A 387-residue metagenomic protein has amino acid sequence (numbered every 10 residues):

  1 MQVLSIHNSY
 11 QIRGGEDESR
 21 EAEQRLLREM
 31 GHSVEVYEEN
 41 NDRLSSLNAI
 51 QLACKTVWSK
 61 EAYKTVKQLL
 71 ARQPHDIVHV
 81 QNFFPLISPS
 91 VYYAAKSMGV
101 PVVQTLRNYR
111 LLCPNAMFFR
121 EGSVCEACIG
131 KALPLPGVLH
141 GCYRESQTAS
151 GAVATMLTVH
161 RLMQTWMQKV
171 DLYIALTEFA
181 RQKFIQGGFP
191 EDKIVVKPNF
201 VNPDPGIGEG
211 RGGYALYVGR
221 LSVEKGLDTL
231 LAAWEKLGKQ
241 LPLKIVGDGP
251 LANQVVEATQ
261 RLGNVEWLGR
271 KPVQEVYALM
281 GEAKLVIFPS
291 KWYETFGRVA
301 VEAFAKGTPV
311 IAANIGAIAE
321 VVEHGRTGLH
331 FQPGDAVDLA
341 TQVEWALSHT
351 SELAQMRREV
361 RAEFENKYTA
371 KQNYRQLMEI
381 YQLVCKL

Functional and structural regions predicted by a protein language model:
M1-N40, A71-Q73, V91-P101, E235: N-terminal subdomain of nucleotide-sugar transferases
D17-E18, G213, Y217-K236, P250-N253 (+1 more regions): A conserved mid-protein helix/loop that constitutes part of the nucleotide-sugar donor-binding site
G130-G206, E266: Donor nucleotide-sugar binding/catalytic pocket of nucleotide-sugar-dependent glycosyltransferases
N253-Q274, A278: Nucleotide-activated donor-binding/catalytic signature segment of Leloir-type glycosyltransferases, i.e., the conserved
L285, P309-A312: Short hydrophobic beta-strand element within catalytic cores of glycosyltransferases and related nucleotide-activated
P289-R298, A319-E320: Nucleotide-sugar-dependent
V301, N314-G325, L329-H330: Short acidic/histidine- and often glycine-rich active-site loop of Leloir-type glycosyltransferases that engages
T327, D338, W345, E352-K367 (+2 more regions): A short, well-ordered alpha-helix in the C-terminal region of glycosyltransferases
